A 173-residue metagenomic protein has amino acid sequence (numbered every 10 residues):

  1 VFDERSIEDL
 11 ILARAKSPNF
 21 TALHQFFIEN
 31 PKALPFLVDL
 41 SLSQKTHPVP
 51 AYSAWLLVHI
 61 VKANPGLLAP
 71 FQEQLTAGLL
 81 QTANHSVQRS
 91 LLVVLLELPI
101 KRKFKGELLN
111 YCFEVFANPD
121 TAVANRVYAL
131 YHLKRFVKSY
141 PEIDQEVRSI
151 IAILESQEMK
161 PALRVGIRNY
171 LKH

Functional and structural regions predicted by a protein language model:
V1-H173: Alpha-helical scaffold domains
